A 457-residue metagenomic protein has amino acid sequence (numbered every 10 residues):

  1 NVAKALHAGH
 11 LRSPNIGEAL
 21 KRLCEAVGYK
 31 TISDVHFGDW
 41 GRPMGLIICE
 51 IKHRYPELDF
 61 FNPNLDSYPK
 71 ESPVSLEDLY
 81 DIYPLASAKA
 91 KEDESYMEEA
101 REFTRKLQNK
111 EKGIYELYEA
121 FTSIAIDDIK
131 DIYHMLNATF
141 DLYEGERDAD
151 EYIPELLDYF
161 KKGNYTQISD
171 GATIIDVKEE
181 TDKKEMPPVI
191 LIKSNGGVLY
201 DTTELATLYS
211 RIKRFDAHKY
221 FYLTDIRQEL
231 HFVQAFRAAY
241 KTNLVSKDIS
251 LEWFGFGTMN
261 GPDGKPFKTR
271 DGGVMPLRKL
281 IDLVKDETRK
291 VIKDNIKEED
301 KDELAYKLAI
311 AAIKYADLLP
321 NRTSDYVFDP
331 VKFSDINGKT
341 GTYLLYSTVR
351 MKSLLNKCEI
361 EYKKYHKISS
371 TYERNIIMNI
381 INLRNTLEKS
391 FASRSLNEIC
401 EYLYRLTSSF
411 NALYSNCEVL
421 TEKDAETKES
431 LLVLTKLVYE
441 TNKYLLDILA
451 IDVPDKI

Functional and structural regions predicted by a protein language model:
N1-I457: NTP-dependent nucleotidyl-transfer catalytic core
